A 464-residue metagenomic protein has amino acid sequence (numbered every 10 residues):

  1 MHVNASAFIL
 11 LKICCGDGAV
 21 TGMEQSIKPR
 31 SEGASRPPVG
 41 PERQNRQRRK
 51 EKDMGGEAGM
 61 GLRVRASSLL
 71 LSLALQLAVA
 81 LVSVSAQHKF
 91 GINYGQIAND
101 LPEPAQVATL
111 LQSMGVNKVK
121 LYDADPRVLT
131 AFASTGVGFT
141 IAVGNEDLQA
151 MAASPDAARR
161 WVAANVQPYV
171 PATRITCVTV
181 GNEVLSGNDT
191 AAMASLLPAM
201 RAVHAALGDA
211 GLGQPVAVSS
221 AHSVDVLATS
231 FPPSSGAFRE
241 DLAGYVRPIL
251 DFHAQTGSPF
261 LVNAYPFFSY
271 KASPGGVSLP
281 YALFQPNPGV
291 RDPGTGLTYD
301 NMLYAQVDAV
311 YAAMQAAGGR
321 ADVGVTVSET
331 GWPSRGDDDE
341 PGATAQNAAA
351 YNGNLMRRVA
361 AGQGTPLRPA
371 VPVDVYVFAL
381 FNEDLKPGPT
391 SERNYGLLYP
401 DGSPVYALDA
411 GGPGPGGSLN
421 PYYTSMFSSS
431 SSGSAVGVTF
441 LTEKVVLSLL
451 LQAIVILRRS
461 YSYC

Functional and structural regions predicted by a protein language model:
M1-L62: Intrinsically disordered, low-complexity basic segments at termini and long loops, enriched in Pro/Gly and/or Arg/Ser
G55-G59, D409-V445: C-terminal GPI-anchoring signal of eukaryotic secretory precursors
L62-K118: Boundary/entry segment of secreted carbohydrate-active catalytic domains
Y94-V162: N-terminal carbohydrate-binding/catalytic regions of secreted carbohydrate-active enzymes
A133, A163-D338, R357, T365-G388 (+2 more regions): Active-site region of glycoside hydrolase catalytic domains
D337-Q346: Histidine/acidic-residue-rich catalytic or RNA/ligand-binding cores of hydrolases and nuclease-related proteins
S434-C464: Cleavable C-terminal sorting propeptides in eukaryotic secreted/cell-surface proteins
